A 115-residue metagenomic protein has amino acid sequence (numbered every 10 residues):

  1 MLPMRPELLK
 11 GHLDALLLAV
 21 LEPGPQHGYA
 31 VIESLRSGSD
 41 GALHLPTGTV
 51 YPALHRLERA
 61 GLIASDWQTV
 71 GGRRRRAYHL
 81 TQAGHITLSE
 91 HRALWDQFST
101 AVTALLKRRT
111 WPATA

Functional and structural regions predicted by a protein language model:
M1-P3, Y78: A positively charged, amphipathic N-terminal helix/segment that binds anionic biomolecules
P3-E7, S65-W67: Short beta-strand/turn micro-motifs at beta-sheet edges
R5-T49: N-terminal helix-turn-helix DNA-binding core of bacterial DNA-binding proteins
V50-L57: Basic amphipathic alpha-helical segments that dock to polyanions
E58-R74, H79: Beta-hairpin "wing" of winged helix-turn-helix
R73-R92: Basic, amphipathic "hinge/linker" alpha-helix immediately C-terminal to the N-terminal HTH DNA-binding motif
I86-A115: Amphipathic alpha-helical dimerization/coiled-coil segments that flank or bridge DNA-binding/regulatory modules
